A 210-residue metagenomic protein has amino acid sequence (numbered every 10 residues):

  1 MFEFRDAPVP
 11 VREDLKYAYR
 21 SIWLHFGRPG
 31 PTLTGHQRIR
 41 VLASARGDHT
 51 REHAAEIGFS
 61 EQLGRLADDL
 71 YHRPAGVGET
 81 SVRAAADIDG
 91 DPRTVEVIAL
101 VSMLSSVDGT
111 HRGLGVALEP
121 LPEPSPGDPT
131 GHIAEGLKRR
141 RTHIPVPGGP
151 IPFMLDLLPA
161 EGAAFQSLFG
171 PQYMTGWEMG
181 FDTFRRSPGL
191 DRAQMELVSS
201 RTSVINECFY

Functional and structural regions predicted by a protein language model:
M1-Y210: Hydrophobic alpha-helical segments
